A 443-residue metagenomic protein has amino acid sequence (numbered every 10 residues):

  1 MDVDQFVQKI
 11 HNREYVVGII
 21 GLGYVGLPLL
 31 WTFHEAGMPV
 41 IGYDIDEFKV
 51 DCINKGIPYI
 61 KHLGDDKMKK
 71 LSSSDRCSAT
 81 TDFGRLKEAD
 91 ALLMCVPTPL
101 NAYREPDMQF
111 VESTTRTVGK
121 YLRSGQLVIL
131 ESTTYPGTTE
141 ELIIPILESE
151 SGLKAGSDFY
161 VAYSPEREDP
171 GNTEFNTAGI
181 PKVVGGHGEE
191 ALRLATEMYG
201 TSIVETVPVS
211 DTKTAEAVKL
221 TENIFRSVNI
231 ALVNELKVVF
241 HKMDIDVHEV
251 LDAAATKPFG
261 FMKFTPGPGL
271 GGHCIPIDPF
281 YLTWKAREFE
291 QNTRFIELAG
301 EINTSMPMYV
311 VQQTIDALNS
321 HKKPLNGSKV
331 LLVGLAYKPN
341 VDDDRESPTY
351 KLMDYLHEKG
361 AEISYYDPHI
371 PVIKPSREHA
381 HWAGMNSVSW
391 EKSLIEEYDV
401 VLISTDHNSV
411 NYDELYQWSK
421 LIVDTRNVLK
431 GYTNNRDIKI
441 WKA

Functional and structural regions predicted by a protein language model:
M1-A443: Structural/interface elements that position substrates and couple domains in central-metabolism enzymes
